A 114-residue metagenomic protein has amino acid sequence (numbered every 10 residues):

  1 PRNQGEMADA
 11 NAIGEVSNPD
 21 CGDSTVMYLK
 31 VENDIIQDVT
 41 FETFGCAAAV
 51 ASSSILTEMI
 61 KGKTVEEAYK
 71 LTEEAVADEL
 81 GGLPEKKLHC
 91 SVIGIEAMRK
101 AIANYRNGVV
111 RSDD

Functional and structural regions predicted by a protein language model:
P1-A8, A12-E15, S24, E32 (+2 more regions): C-terminal binding/interaction regions
S17-P19: Replace "in large, NTP-powered and nucleic-acid-processing enzymes" with "in large, NTP-powered factors and other
C21, T43-S52, C90: Short, thiol/selenol-centered motifs that function as redox-active sites or metal-ligating centers
D38-E42: Beta-strand scaffold of nucleotide-dependent catalytic cores
A48-K63: Alpha-helical support elements that line or immediately flank enzyme active sites and cofactor-binding pockets
